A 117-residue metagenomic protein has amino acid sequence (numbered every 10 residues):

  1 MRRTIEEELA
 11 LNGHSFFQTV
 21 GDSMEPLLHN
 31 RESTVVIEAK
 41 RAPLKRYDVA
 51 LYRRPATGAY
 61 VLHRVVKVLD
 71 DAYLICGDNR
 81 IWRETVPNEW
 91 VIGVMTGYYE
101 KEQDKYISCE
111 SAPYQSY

Functional and structural regions predicted by a protein language model:
M1-Y117: Extended hydrophobic leader/signal-anchor segments used for secretion and membrane insertion
